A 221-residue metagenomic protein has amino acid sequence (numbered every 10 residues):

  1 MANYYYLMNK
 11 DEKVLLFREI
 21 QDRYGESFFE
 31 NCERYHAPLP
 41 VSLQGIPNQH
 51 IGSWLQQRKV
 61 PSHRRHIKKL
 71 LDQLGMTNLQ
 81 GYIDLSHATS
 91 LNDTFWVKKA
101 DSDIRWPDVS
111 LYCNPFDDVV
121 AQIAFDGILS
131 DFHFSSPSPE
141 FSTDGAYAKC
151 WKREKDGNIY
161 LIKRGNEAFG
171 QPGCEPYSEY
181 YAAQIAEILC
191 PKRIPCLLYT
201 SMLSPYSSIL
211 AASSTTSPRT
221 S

Functional and structural regions predicted by a protein language model:
M1-S221: Phosphate/dinucleotide-binding and metal-coordinating scaffold of catalytic cores in nucleotide-dependent enzymes
